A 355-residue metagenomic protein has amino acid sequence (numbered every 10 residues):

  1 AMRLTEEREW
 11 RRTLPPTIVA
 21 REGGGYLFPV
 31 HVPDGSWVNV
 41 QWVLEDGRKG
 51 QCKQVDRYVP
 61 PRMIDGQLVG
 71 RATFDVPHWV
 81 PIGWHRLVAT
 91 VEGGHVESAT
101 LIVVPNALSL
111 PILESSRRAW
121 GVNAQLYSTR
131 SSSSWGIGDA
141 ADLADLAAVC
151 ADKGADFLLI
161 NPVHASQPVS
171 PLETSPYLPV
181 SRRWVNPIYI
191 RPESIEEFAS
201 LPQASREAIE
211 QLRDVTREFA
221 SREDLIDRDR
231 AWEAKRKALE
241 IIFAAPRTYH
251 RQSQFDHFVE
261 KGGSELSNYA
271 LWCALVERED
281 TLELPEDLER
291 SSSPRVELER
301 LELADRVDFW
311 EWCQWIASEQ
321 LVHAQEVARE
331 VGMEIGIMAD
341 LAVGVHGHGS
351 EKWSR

Functional and structural regions predicted by a protein language model:
M2-Q54, Y58-A89, V103-S354: Acidic/aromatic-lined carbohydrate-recognition and catalytic surfaces of CAZymes acting on diverse glycans
T90-G94: Beta-strand-rich extracellular modules
E97-I102: C-terminal edge beta-strand
